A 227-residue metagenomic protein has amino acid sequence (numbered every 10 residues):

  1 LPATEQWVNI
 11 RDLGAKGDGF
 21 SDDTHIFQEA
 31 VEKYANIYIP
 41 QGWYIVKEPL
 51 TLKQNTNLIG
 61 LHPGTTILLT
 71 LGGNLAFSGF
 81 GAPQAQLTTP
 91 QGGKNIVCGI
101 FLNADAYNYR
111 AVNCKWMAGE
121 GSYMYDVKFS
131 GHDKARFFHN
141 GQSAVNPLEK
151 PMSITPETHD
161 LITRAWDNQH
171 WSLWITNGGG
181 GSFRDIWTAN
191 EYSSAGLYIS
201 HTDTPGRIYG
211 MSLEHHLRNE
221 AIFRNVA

Functional and structural regions predicted by a protein language model:
L1-A227: Extracellular/periplasmic carbohydrate-active domains that bind, remodel, or depolymerize complex polysaccharides
